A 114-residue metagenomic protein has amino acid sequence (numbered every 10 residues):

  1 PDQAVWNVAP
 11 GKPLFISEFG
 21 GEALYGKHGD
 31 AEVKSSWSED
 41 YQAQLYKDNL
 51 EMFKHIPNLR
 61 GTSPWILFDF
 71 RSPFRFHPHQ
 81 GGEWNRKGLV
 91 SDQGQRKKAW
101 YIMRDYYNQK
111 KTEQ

Functional and structural regions predicted by a protein language model:
P1-Q114: Substrate-binding clefts and catalytic carboxylate motifs of secreted carbohydrate-active enzymes
